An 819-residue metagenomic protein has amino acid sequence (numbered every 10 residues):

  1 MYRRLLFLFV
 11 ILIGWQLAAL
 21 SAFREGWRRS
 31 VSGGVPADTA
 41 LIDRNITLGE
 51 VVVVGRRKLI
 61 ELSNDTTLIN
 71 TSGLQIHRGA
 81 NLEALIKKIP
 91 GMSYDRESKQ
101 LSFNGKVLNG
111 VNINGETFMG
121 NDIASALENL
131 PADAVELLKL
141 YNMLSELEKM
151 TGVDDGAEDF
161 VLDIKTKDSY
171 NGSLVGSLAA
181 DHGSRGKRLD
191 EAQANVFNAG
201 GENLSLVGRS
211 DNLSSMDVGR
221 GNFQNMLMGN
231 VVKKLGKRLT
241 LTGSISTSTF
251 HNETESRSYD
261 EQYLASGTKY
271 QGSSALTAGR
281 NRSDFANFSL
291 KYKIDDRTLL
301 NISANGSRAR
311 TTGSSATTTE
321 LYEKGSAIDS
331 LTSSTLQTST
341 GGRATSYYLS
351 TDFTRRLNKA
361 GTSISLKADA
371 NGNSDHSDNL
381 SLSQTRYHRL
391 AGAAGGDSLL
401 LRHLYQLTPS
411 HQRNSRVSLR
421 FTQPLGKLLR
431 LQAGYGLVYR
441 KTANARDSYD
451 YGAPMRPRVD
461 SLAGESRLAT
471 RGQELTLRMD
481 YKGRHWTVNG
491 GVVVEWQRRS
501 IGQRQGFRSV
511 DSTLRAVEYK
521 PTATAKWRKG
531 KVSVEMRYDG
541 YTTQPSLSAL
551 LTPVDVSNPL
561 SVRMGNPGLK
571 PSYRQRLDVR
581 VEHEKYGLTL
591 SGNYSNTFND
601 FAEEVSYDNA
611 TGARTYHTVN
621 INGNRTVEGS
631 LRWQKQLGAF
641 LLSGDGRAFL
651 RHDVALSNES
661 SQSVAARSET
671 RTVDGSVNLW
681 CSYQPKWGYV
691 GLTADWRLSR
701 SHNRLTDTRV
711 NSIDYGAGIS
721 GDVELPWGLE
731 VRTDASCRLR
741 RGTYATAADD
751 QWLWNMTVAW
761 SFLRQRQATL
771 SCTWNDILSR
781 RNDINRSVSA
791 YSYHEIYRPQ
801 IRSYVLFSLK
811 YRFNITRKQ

Functional and structural regions predicted by a protein language model:
L5-I13: Sec-dependent N-terminal signal peptides
S21-E50, R56-A316, L336-D378, S418-R440 (+13 more regions): Membrane-proximal, glycine/serine-rich, low-complexity loop/turn segments characteristic of large bacterial
N121, V175-S177, T268-S274, D329-Q337 (+15 more regions): Extracytoplasmic loops and strand-loop junctions of Gram-negative outer membrane beta-barrel proteins
T151-G152, D217-R220, E253-K269, G313-S330 (+13 more regions): Outer-membrane beta-barrel translocator domains and adjoining extracellular loop/strand segments of Gram-negative
G219-G221, A278-R280, S339-T345, L407-R413 (+9 more regions): Replace "Gram-negative outer membrane beta-barrel proteins" with "bacterial and organellar outer membrane beta-barrel
L404, R430-R528, R537-Y538: Signature of Gram-negative outer-membrane beta-barrel scaffolds
R416, R458-G464, E474, M564 (+2 more regions): Outer membrane beta-barrel strand-and-loop segments of large Gram-negative receptors, especially TonB-dependent
S676-L698, T706-Q819: Conserved C-terminal beta-signal and adjacent last beta-strands/turns of outer-membrane beta-barrel proteins
